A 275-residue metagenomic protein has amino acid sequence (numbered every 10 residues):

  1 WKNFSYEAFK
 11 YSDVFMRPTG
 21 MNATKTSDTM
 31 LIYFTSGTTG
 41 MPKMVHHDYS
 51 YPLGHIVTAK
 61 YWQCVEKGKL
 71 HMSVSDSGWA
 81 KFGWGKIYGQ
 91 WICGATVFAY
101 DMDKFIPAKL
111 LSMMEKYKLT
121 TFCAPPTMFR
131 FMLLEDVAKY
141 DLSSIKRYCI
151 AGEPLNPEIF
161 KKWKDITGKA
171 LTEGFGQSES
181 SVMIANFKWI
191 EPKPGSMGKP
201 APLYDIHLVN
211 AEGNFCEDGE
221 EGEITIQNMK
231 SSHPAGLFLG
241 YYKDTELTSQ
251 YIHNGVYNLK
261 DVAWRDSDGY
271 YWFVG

Functional and structural regions predicted by a protein language model:
W1-T26: ANL superfamily adenylate-forming
K10-F15, V45-E66, A80-K81, F129-R130 (+1 more regions): Conserved structural elements of the adenylate-forming
N22-A23, M30-G54: Conserved AMP-binding A3 loop
T29, T35-T38, H71, M114 (+5 more regions): Conserved S/T- and glycine-rich ATP-binding loop of Class I adenylate-forming
Y49, V137, D165-I166, Q177-G195 (+3 more regions): Active-site loops of AMP-binding adenylate-forming
L53-S73, S77-T120, E135: Conserved AMP-binding/adenylation subdomain of ANL enzymes
I92, L119-A124, L133-K193, D205: Gly/Ser/Thr-rich phosphate-binding loop
E217, I226-G275: Conserved ATP-binding/catalytic segment of the ANL
